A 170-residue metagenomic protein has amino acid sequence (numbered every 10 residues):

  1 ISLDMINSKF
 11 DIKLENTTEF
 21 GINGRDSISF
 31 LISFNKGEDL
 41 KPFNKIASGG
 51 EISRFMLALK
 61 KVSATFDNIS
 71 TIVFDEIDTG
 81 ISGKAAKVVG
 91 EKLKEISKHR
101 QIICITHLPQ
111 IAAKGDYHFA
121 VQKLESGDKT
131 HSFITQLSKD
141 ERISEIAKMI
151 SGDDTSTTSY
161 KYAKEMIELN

Functional and structural regions predicted by a protein language model:
I1-G37: Alpha-helical coupling/stalk and coiled-coil linker elements that connect catalytic or binding modules and transmit
I1-L3, T18-N23, N44-A47, V62 (+4 more regions): Replace "in large, NTP-powered and nucleic-acid-processing enzymes" with "in large, NTP-powered factors and other
N16, P42-K45, A58-L59, V89-K92 (+1 more regions): Short beta-alpha junctions and helix-cap segments that line functional grooves
I28, K84-N170: C-terminal lobe/lid and adjacent interdomain/linker elements of RecA-like ASCE P-loop ATPase modules
S29-F30, F34-G37, P42, I52-I72: GG-anchored amphipathic helix commonly corresponding to the ABC/SMC/Rad50 NBD signature/C-loop
A47-S48, I52, M56, K98: ATP phosphate-binding glycine-rich loop and adjacent ATP-lid/helix-beta elements within ATP-binding kinase/ATPase
F66-D67, T79-K87: Conserved D-loop-proximal element of ABC-family nucleotide-binding domains
D75-E76: Walker B catalytic acidic pair
